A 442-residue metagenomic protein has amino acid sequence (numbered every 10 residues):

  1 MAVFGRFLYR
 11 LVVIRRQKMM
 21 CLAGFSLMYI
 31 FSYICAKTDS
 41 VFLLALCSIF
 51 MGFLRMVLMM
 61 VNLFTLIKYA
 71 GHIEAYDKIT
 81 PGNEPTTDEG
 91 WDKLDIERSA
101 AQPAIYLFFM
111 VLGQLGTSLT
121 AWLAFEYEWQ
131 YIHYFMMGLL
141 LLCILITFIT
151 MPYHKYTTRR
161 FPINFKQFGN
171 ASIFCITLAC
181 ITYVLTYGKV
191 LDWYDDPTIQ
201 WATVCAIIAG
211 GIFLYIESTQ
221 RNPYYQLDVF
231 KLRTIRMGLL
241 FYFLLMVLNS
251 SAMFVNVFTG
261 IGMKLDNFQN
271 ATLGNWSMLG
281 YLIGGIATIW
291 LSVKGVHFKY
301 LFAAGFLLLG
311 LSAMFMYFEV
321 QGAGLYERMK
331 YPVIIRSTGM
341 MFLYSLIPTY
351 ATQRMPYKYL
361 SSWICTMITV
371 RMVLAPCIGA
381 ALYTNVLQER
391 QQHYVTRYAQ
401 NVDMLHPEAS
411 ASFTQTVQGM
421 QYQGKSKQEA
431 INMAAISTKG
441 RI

Functional and structural regions predicted by a protein language model:
A2-V13, K18-C21, F25-S32, L54 (+1 more regions): 12-transmembrane solute porter fold
K18-F168: Helix-loop-helix hairpins in multi-pass membrane proteins, especially solute transporters
M20, A101-Q102, Y131-M136, T198-A202 (+4 more regions): Alpha-helical transmembrane segments of multi-pass secondary-active solute transporters
F31-T38, C47, Y127, I149-H154 (+5 more regions): Helix-loop junctions at the membrane-solvent interface of multi-pass transporters, primarily the C-terminal
D39-C47, W122-I132, Y187-T198, G260-T272 (+2 more regions): Membrane-helix interface and helix-disruption motif detector
L112-A124, E128, L185-T186, T288 (+2 more regions): Small-residue (Gly/Pro/Ala) motifs that create kinks and tight helix-helix packing interfaces
F125-L240: Hydrophobic transmembrane-helix bundles of small-molecule transporters
V373-I442: Hydrophobic transmembrane architecture of multi-pass small-molecule transporters
